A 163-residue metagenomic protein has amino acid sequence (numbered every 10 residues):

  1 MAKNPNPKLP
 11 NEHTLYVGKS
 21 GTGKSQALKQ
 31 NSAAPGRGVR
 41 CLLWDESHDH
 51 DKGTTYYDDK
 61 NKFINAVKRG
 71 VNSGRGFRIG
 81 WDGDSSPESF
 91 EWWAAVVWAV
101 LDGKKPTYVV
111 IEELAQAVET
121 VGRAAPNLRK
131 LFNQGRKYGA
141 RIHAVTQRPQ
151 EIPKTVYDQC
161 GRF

Functional and structural regions predicted by a protein language model:
M1-L9: Pre-Walker A adenine-sensing motif
N6-P7, N31-P35, G70-V71, T155-V156: A general structural signal for short secondary-structure junctions and capping/turn motifs
K8-T14, V39, R75-F77: Pre-Walker A (Motif I) flank of P-loop NTPase domains
T14-S32, S85-F163: Conserved P-loop NTPase motor cores
T22-K62: Walker A/P-loop NTP-binding active-site region of P-loop NTPases, recognizing the glycine-rich GxxxxGKT/S
G38, S73-G74, Y138, Q159: Structured helix-beta-strand junction loops
Y57-V67, R148-P149: Short amphipathic beta-strand starts and helix->beta connectors
V67-S89: Conserved P-loop NTPase mechanochemical-coupling segment
